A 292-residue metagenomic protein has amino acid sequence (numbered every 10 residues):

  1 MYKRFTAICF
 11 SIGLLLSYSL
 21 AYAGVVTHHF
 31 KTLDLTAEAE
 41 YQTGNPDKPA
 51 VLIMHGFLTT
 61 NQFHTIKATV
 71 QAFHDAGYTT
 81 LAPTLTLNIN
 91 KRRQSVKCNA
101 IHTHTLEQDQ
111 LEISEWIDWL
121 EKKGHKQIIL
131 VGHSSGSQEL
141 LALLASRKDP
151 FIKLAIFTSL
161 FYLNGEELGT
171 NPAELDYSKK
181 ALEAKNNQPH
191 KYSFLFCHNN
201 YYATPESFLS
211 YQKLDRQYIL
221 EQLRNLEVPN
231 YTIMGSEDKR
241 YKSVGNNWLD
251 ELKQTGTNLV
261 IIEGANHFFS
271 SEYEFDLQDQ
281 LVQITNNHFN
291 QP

Functional and structural regions predicted by a protein language model:
M1-C9: Bacterial N-terminal signal peptides that target proteins for export
C9-Y18: Bacterial N-terminal signal peptides
Y22-G44: N-terminal cap/lid segment of alpha/beta-hydrolase-fold proteins
N45-N88: Short, surface-exposed "cap/lid" segments of acyl-processing enzymes
L87-H104: Cap/lid segment of the alpha/beta-hydrolase catalytic domain
A100-K123: Alpha/beta-hydrolase active-site loop
I101-H104, P150-I284, H288: The alpha/beta-hydrolase serine catalytic core
V131-G136, L140: Gly/Ala-rich beta-loop-alpha elbow adjacent to hydrolase catalytic centers
